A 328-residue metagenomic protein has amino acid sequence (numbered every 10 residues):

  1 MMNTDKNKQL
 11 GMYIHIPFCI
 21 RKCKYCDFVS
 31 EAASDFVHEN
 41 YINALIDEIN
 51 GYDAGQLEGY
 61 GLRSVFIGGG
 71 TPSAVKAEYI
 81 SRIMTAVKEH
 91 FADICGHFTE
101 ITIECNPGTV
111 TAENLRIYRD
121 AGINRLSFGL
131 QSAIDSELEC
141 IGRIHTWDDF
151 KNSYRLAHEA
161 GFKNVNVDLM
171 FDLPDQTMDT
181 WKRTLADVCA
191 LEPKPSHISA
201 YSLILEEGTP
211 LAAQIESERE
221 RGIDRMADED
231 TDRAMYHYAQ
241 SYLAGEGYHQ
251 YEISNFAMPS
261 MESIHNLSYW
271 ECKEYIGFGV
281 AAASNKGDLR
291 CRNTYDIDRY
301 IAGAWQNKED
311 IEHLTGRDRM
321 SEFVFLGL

Functional and structural regions predicted by a protein language model:
M2-L10, S30-A54, G61-L328: C-terminal scaffold of the Radical SAM
M12-H15: Short active-site neighborhood of thiol/selenol oxidoreductases, capturing the structured segment around
P17-S30: Local cysteine-cluster metal-coordination motifs and their immediate loop/turn environment, predominantly Fe-S cluster
